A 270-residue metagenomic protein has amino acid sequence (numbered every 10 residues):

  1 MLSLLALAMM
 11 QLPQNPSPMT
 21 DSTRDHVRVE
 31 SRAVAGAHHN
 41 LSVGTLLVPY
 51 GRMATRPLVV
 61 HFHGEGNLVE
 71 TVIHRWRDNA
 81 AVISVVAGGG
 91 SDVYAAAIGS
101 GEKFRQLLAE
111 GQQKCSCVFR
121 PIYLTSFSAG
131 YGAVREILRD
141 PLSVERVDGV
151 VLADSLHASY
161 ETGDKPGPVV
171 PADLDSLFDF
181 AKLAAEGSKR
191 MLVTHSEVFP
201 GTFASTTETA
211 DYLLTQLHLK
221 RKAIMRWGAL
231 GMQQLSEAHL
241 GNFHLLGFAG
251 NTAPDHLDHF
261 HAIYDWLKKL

Functional and structural regions predicted by a protein language model:
M1-M10: Sec-dependent N-terminal signal peptides
M9-L58, G231-Q233, G241: A domain-start/cap signature at the N-terminus of enzymes
M53-C115, G231-L235: Active-site machinery of serine-nucleophile hydrolases
C117-S128, V150: Alpha/beta-hydrolase fold nucleophile elbow
S126-I137: Glycine-rich nucleophile elbow surrounding the catalytic serine of serine-hydrolase chemistry
E136-D148: Conserved hydrolase catalytic core segment
V151-P254: The feature captures the conserved acid-bearing segment of alpha/beta-hydrolase catalytic domains
A249, H256-L270: Catalytic active-site module of serine/aspartate enzymes centered on a nucleophile-bearing elbow/loop
